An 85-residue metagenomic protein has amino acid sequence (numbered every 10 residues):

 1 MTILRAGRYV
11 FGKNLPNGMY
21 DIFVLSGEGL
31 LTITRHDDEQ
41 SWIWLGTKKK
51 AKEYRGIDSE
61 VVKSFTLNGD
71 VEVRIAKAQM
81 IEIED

Functional and structural regions predicted by a protein language model:
M1, L25-D85: Primarily secretory-pathway and cell-envelope proteins
R5-F11, P16-M19: A glycine-anchored, Pro-Gly-centered beta-turn/N-cap motif
